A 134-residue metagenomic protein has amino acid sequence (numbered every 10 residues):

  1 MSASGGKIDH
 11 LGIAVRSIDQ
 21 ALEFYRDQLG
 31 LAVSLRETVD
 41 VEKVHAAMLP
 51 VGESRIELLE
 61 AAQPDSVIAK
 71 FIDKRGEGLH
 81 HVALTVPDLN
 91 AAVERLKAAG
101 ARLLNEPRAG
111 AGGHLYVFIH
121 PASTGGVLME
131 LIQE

Functional and structural regions predicted by a protein language model:
M1-L22, E77-V86, E134: N-terminal beta-strand motif that seeds the catalytic metal site of vicinal oxygen chelate
S2-S4, A47-M48, E57, L84 (+1 more regions): Vicinal oxygen chelate
A3, K7-D9, L31-V44, Q63-H80 (+1 more regions): A cross-kingdom feature marking solvent-exposed beta-strand/loop segments within repeated, beta-rich binding/scaffold
I13-V15, V44, I68, V86-L89 (+1 more regions): Hydrophobic aliphatic residue packing
R16, P50-G52: Short strand-coil-strand connectors
A21, L29-A32, R55-I56, P64-V67 (+1 more regions): Short loop/beta submotifs within extracellular cysteine-rich repeat domains
A21-R26, L49, L96: Conserved active-site tyrosine of GNAT-family acetyltransferases
